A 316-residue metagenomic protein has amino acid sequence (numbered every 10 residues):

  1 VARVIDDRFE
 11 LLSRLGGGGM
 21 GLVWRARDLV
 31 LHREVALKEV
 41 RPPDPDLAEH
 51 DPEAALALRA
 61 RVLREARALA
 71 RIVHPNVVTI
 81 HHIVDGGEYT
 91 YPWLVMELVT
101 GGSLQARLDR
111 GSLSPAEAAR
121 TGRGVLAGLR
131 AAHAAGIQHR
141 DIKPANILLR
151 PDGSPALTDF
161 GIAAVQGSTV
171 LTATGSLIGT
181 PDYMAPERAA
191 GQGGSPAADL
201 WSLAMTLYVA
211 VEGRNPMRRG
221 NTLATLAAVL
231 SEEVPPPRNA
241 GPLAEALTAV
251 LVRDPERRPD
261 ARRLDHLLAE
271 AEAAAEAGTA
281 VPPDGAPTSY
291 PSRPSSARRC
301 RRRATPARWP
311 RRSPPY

Functional and structural regions predicted by a protein language model:
V1-Y290: Eukaryotic protein kinase
E276-Y316: Regulatory extensions appended to serine/threonine kinase catalytic cores
